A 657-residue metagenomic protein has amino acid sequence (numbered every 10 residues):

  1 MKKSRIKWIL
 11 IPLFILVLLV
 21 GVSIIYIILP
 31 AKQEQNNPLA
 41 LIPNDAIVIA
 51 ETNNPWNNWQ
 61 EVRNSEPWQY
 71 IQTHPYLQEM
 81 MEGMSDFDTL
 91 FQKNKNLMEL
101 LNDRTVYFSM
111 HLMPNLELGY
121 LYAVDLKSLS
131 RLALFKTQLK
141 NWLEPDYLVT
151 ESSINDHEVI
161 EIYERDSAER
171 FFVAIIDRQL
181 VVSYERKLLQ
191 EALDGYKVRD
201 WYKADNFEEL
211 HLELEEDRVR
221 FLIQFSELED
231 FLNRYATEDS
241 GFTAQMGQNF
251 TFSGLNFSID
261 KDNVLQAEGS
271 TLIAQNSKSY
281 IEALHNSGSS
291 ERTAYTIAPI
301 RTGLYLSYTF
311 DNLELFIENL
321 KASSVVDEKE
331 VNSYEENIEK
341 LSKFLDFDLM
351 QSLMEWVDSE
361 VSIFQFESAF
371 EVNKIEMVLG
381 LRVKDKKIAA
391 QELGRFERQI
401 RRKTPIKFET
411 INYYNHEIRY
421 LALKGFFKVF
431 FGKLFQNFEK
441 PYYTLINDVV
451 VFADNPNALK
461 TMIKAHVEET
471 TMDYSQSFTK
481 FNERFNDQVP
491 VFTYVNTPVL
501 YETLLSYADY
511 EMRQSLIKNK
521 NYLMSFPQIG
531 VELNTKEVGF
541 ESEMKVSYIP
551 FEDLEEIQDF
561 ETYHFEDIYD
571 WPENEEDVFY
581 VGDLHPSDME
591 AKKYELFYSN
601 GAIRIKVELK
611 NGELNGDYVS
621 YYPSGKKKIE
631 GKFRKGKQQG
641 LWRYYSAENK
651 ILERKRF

Functional and structural regions predicted by a protein language model:
R5-I6, L13-L19, N486-D577, W642: In a subset of proteins, long, contiguous C-terminal domains/tails are tracked
I6-L10, L16-E161, E208-Q248, G269-E376 (+3 more regions): Structural boundary/hinge residues at secondary-structure and domain interfaces
Q69-R104, W142-V264, E291-R292, E330-F347 (+1 more regions): An internal, short helix-loop-strand segment that often contains or flanks glycine-aspartate motifs
L126-R131, E185-L189, V383-K387, N455-A458: Helix N-cap motif at beta-to-alpha junctions
L193-Y196, S270, E282-H285, N319-K321 (+5 more regions): Composition- and surface-driven signal marking solvent-exposed, interaction-prone regions in large proteins
M377-G380, V449: Ordered core of a single globular domain
L381-R382, Q399: Loop/turn-rich, solvent-exposed surfaces of beta-rich toroidal or solenoidal domains
F565-F657: Glycine/tyrosine- and acidic-biased, solvent-exposed loop/turn segments at the edges of beta-strands
